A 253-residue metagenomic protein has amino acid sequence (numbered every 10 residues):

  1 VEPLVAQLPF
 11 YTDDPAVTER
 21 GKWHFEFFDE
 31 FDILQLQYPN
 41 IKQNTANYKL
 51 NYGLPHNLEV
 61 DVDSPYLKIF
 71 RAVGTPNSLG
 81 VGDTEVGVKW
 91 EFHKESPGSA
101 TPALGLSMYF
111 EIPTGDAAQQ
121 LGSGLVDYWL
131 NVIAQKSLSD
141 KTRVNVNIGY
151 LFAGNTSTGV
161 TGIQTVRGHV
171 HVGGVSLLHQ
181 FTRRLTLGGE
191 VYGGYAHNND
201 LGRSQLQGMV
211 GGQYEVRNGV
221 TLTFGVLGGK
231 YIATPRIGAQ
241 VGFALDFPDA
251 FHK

Functional and structural regions predicted by a protein language model:
E2-K253: Transmembrane beta-barrel domains of Gram-negative outer membranes and organellar outer membranes
